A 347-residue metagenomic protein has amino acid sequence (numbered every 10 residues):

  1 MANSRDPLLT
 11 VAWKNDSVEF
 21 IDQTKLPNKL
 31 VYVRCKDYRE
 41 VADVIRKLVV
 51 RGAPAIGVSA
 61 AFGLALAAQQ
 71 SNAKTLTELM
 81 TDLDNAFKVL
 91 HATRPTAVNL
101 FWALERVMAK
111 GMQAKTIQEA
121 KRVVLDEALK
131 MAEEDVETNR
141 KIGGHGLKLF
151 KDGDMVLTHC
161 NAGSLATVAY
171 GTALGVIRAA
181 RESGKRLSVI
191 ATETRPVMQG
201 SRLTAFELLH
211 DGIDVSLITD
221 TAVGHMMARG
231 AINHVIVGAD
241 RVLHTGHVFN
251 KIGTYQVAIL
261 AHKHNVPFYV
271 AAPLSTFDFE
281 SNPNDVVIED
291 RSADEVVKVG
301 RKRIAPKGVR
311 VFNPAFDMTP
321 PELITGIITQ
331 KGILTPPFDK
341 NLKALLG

Functional and structural regions predicted by a protein language model:
M1-R39, R46: Positively charged, low-complexity intrinsically disordered leader regions
N3-V18, K88-M155, H262, F268-A272 (+2 more regions): C-terminal binding/interaction regions
I21, S59, A103, L157-N161 (+3 more regions): Short beta-strand segments
K29-E40, E119, D152, R229-V237: Acidic-glycine-rich active-site phosphate/pyrophosphate-binding loop
Y32-Y38, G163-T167, H244-F249: Short, glycine-rich nucleotide/cofactor-binding loops
V33-V49, T81, K148-V156, V299-G308: Short, hydrophobic/aliphatic alpha-helical segments
K47-I218: N-terminal active-site beta-alpha-beta segment that forms phosphate/nucleotide-binding and substrate-recognition loops
L187, T192-G347: Conserved phosphate- and dinucleotide-binding cores of soluble alpha/beta proteins, encompassing both enzyme active
